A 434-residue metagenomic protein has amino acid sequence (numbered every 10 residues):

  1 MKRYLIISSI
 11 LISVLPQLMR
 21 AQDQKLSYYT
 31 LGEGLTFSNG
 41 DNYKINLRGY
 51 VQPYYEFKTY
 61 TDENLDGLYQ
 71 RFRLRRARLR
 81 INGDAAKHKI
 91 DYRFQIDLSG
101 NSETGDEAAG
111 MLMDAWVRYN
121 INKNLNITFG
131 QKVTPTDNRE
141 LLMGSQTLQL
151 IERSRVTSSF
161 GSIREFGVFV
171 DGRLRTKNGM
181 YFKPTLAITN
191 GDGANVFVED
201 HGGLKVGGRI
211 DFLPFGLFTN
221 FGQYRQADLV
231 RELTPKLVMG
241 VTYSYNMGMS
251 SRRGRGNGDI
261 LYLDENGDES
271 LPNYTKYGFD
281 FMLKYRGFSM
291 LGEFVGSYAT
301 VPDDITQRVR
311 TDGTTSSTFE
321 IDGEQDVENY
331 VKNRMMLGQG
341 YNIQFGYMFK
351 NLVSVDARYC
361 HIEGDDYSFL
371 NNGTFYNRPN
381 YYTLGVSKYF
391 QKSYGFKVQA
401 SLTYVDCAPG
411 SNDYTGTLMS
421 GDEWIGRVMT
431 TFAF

Functional and structural regions predicted by a protein language model:
M1-Q24: Bacterial Sec-dependent N-terminal signal peptides
I6-I10, N46, G240: Residue-level detector of alpha-helical transmembrane segments in integral membrane proteins
Q17, T104, L150-R153, G161-I163 (+2 more regions): Short, intrinsically disordered/low-complexity patches at protein termini and at juxtamembrane boundaries
M19-L47, F218-K236, M249-R252, Q391-Q399: Outer-membrane beta-barrel biogenesis signature
R20-S27, Y181-A187, N266: Short, charged, low-hydrophobicity "junction" segments
D23-L26, L65-D66, L233-F434: Outer-membrane beta-barrel pore domains
E33-T59, N64-A194, V198-G216, V238 (+1 more regions): Outer membrane beta-barrel
D66, L186, H201-G203, Y224-L229 (+1 more regions): Short intrinsically disordered coil segments
